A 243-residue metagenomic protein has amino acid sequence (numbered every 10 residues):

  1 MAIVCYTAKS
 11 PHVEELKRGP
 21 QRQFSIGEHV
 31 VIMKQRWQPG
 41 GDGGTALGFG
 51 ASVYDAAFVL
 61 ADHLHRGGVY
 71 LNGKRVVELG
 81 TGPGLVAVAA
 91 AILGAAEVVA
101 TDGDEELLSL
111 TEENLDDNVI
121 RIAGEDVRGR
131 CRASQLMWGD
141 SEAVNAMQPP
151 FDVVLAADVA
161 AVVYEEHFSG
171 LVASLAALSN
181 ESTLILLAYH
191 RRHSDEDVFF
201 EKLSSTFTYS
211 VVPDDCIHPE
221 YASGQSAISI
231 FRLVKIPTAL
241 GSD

Functional and structural regions predicted by a protein language model:
M1-D243: S-adenosylmethionine-dependent methyltransferases
